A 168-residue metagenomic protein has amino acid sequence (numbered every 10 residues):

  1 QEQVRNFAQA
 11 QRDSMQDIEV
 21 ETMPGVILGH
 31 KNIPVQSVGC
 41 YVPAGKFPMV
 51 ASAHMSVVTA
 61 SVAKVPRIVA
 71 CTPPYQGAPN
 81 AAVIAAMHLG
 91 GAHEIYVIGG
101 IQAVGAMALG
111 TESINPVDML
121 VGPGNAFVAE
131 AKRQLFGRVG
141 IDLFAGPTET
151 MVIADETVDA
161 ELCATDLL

Functional and structural regions predicted by a protein language model:
Q1-M49: N-terminal Rossmann NAD(P)-binding subdomain characteristic of aldehyde/semialdehyde dehydrogenases
M23-G25, Y75-P79, I98-A106: Short acidic loop-to-helix transition motifs that present clustered carboxylates
C40, V69-A70, V152: Structural beta-sheet core signal
P43, P73, D155: Cofactor-binding loop segments of dinucleotide-utilizing enzymes, especially the Rossmann-like FAD- and NAD(P)+-binding
A51-K64, A164-L168: Histidine-anchored nucleotide/phosphate-binding helix
P66-Y75: Short internal beta-strands
Q76-A85, A164: Short, glycine/polar-rich helix-capping loops at beta-to-alpha or helix-loop-helix junctions that flank or form
G91-L168: Conserved NAD(P)+-binding/catalytic subdomain of aldehyde/semialdehyde dehydrogenases
